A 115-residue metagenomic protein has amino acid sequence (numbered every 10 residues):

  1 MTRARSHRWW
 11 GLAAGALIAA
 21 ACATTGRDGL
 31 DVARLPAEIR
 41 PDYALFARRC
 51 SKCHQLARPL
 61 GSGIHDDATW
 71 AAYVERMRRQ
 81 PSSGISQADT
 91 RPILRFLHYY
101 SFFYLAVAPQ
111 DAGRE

Functional and structural regions predicted by a protein language model:
T2-A13: Bacterial N-terminal signal peptides that target proteins for export
G15-A23: Hydrophobic h-region of N-terminal signal peptides that target proteins for export in Gram-negative bacteria
A16, A44-A47: Processing junctions and N-termini across compartments
A23-L45: Electrostatic cytochrome c docking/interface patches
A37-Y43, Q55-P81: Gly/Gly-Pro-rich "capping" loops immediately C-terminal to redox-active cysteine motifs in periplasmic/lumenal
F46-A57, I93, L97: The canonical Cys-X-X-Cys-His
S83-E115: C-terminal capping alpha-helices of c-type cytochrome domains
